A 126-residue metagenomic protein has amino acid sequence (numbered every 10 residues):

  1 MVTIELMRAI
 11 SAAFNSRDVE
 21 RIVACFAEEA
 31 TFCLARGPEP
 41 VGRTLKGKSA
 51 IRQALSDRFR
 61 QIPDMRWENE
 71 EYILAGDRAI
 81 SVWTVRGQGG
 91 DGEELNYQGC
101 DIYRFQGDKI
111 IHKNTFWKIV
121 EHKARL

Functional and structural regions predicted by a protein language model:
M1-A12, T31-L34, A50-A54, K109: Short charge-dense sequence patches
M1-E28, A124-L126: Short, low-complexity N-terminal intrinsically disordered segments enriched in polar/charged residues
V2, R52, S56-L126: A beta-strand edge to alpha-helix "cap/lid" segment located at domain peripheries
I4, I10, E28, R36-G37 (+2 more regions): Aromatic-enriched hydrophobic runs in primary sequence
N15-R17, L34, Y103, W117: Generic helix-packing signal
V19-R21, A27-E70, L74-G76: A solvent-exposed, acidic/Ser-Thr-rich amphipathic alpha-helical stretch
